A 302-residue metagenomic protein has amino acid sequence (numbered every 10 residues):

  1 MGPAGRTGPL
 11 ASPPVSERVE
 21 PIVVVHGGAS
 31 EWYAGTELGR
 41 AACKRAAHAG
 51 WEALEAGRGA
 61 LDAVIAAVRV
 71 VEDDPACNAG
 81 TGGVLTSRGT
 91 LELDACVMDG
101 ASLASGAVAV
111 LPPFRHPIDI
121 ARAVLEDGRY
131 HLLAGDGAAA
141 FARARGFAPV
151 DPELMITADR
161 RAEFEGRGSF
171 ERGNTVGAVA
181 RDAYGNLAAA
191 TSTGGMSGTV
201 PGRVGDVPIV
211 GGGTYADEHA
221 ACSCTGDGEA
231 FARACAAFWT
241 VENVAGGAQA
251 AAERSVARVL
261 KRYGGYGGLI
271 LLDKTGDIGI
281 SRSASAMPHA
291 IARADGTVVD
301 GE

Functional and structural regions predicted by a protein language model:
M1-P9: Compositionally biased, low-complexity flexible segments
L10-E302: Alpha/propeptide regions of enzymes that mature by internal proteolysis
